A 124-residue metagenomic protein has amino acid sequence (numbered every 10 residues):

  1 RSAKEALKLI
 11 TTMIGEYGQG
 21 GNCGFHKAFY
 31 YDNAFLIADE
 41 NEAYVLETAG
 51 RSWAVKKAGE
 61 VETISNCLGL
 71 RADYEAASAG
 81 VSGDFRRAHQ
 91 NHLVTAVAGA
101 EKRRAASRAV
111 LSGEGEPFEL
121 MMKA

Functional and structural regions predicted by a protein language model:
R1, A38-A124: C-terminal, well-structured catalytic/ligand-binding subdomain of enzymes
S2-G24: A conserved hydrophobic secondary-structure block that centers on an alpha-helix together with its immediately flanking
A6, G21-K27, S112, E119-A124: Non-transmembrane, interaction-prone segments in cytosolic or luminal domains
G20-N22, Y31, E62: Short alpha-helical interface elements
G24-E42: Short, structured protein-protein interaction patches enriched in aromatics and acidic/basic residues, typified by
